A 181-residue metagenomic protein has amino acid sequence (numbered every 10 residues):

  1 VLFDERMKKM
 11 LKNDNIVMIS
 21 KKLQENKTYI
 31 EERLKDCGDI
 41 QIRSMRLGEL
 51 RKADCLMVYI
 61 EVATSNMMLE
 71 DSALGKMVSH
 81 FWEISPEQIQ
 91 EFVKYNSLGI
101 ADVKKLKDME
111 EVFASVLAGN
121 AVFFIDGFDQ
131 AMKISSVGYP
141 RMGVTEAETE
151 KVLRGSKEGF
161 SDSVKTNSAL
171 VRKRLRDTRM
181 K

Functional and structural regions predicted by a protein language model:
V1-K181: Membrane-embedded alpha-helical signal segments
